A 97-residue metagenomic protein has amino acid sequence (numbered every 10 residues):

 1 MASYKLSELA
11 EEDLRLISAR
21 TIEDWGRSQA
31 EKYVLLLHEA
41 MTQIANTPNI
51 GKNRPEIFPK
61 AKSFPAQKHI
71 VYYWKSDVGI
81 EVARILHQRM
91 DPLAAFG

Functional and structural regions predicted by a protein language model:
M1-A2, G97: Small, basic N-terminal interaction modules of short regulatory proteins
S3-P55, A61: Basic, Lys/Arg-enriched alpha-helical interface segments
N49-G79: Basic/aromatic recognition patch in beta-strand/loop cores that engages polyanionic ligands
H69-I70, W74-G97: Enriched for short, Lys/Arg-rich terminal
